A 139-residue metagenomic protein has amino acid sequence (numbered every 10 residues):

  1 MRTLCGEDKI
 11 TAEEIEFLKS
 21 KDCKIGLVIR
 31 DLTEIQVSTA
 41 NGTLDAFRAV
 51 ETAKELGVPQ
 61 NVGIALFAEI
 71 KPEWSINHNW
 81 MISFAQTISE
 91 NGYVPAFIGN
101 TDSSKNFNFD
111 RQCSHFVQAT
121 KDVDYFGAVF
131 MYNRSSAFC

Functional and structural regions predicted by a protein language model:
M1-F84, S89-N91: Substrate-binding cleft of extracellular glycoside hydrolase catalytic domains
D45-V62, K71-C139: Surface-exposed substrate-engagement region within the catalytic domains of secreted or surface-exposed extracellular
